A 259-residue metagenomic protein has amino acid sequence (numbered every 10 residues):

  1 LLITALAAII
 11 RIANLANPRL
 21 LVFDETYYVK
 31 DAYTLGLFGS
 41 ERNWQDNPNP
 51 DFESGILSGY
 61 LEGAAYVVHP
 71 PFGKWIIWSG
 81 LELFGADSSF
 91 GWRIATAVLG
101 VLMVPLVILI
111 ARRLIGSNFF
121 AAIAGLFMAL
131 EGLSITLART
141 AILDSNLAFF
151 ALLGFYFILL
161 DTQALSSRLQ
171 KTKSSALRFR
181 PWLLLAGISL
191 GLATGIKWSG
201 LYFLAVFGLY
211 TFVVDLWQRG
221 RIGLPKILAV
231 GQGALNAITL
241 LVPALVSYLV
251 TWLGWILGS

Functional and structural regions predicted by a protein language model:
L2-I3, V107-L130, F149, R168-R178: Transmembrane-helix signature of polytopic, membrane-embedded enzymes that assemble or transfer cell-envelope glycans
A7, A124-A129, T136, Y156 (+2 more regions): Short helix- or helix-capping micro-motifs that position conserved polar/aromatic residues at function-defining sites
I10, N17, Y28-E41, W75 (+3 more regions): Transmembrane-lumen/periplasm boundary regions of multi-pass, lipid-linked membrane glycan transferases
I10-N14, T26-W75, S79-L83: Extracytosolic helix-loop segments that constitute the early lumenal/periplasmic catalytic or substrate-binding loops
L21-V22, W92, T96, T136-N146 (+1 more regions): Short acidic/glycine- and proline-prone juxtamembrane loop motifs at membrane-interface regions of multi-pass membrane
V67-I77, G85-L102, A122, L137 (+1 more regions): Loop-to-helix entry region of an early transmembrane alpha helix in multi-pass inner-membrane enzymes
I94-I115, L153: Transmembrane-helix motifs of polytopic, lipid-linked glycan transferases
L114-I115, G154-L183, A193, T211-R221: Membrane-interface transmembrane helices that cradle and orient dolichyl/undecaprenyl
